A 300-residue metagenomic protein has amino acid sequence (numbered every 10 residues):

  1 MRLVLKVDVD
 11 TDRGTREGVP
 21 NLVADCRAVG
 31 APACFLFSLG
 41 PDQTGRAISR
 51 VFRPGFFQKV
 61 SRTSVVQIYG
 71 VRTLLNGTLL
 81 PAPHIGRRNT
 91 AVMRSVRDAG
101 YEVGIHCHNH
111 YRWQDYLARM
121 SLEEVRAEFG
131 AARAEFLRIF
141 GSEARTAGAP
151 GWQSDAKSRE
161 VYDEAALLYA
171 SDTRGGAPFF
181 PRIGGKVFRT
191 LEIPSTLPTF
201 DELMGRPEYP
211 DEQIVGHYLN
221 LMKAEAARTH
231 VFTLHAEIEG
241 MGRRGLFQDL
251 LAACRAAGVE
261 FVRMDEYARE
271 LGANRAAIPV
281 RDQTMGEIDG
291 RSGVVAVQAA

Functional and structural regions predicted by a protein language model:
M1-T146, G151-L191, D211-F232, E239-A300: Catalytic alpha-helical scaffold of carbohydrate-active enzymes acting on polysaccharides/glycoconjugates
E192-P207: Positively charged, amphipathic and often flexible ligand-engagement surfaces
